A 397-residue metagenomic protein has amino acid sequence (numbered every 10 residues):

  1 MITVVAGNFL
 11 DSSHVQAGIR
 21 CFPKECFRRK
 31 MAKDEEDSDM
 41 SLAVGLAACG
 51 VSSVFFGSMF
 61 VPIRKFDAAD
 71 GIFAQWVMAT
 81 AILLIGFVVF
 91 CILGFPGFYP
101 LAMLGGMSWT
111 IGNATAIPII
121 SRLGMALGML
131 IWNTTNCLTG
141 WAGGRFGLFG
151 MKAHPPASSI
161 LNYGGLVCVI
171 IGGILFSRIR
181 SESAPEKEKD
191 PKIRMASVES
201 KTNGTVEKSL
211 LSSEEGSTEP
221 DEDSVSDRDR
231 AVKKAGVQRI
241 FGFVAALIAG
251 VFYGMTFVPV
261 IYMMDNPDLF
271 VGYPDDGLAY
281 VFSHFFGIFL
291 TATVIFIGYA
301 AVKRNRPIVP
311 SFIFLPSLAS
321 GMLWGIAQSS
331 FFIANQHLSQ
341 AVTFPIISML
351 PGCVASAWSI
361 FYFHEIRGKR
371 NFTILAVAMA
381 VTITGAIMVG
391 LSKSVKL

Functional and structural regions predicted by a protein language model:
M1-A6: Hydrophobic secretory-pathway targeting helix
D11, V15-L397: Polytopic alpha-helical membrane proteins, predominantly small-molecule transporters/carriers
